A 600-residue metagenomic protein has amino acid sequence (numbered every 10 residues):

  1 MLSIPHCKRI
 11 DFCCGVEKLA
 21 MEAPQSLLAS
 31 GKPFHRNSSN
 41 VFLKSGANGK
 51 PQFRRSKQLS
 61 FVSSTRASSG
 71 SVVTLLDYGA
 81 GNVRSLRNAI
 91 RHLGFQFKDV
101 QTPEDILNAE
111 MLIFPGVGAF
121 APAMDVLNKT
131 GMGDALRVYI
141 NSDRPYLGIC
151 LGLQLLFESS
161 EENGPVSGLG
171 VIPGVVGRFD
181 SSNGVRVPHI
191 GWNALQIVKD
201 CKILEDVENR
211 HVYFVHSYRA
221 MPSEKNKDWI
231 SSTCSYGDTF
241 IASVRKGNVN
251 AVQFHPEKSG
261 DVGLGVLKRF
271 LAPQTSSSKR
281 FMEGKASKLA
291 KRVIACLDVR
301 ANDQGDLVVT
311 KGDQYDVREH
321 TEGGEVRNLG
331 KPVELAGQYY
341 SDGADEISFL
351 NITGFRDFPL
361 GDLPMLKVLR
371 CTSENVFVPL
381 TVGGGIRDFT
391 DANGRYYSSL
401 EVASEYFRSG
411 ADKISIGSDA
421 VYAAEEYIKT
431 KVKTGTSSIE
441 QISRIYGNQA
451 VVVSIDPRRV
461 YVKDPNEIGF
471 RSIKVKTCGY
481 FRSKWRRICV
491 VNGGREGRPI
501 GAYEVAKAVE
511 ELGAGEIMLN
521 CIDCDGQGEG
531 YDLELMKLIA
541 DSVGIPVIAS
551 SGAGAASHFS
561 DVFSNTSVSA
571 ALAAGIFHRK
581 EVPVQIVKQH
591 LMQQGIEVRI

Functional and structural regions predicted by a protein language model:
M1-Q52: N-terminal chloroplast transit peptides
K8, E17, Q25-G31, N248-G284: Acyltransferase
M111, V117-W192: Cysteine-nucleophile active-site neighborhood
E158-G237: Pocket-forming structural segment of enzyme catalytic cores
V252, K291-L297, I347-F349, L380-G384 (+5 more regions): Hydrophobic faces of well-ordered beta-strands that scaffold small-molecule active sites in alpha/beta enzyme cores
R280-V376, R408, K431-T434, Q441 (+4 more regions): Conserved N-terminal beta1-alpha1 strand-loop-helix module at the mouth
L380-G410, Y461, E534-A570: Catalytic cores of alpha/beta
E425-K431, I442, D561-I600: C-terminal helical cap(s) of enzyme catalytic domains, especially alpha/beta-barrels
